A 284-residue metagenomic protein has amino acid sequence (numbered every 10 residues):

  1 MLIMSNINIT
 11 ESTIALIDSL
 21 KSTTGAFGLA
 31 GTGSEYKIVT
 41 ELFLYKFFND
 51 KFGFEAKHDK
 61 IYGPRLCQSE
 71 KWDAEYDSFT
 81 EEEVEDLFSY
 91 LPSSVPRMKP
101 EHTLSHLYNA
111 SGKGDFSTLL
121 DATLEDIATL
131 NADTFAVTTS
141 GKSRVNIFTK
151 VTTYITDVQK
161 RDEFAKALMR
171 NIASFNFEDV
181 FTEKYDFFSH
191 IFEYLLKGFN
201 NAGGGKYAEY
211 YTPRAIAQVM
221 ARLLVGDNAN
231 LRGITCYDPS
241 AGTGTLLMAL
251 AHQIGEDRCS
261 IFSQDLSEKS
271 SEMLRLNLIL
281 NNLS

Functional and structural regions predicted by a protein language model:
M1-L224: Non-catalytic, mostly N-terminal accessory regions of nucleic-acid modification and defense proteins
K206-S284: Conserved S-adenosyl-L-methionine
